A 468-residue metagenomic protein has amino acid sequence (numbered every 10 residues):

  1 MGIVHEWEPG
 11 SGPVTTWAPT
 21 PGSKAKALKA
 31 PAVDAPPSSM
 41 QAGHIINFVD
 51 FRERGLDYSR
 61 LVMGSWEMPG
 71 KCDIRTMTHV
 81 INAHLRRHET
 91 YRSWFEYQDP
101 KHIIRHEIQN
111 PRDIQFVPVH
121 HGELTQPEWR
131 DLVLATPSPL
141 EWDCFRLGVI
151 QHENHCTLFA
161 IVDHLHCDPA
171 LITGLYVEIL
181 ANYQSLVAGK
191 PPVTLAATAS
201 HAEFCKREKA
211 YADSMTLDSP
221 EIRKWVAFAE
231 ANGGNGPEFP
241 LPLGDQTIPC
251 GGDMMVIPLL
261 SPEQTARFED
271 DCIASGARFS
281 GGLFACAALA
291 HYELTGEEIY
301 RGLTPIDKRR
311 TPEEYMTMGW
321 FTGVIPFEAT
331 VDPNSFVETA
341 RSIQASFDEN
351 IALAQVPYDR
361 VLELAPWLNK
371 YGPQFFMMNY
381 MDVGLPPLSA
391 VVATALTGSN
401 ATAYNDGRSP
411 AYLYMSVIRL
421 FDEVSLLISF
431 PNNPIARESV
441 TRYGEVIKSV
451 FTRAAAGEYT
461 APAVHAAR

Functional and structural regions predicted by a protein language model:
M1-E53, H79-V117, G122, A197-D253: Short amphipathic alpha-helices and their capping loops
M1-R60, H291-D359, Y371-T397, T402-G457 (+1 more regions): Acyl-thioester-dependent acyl-group transfer interface
G2-P9, V119-Q126, L132-L134, P139-A202 (+1 more regions): Active-site-proximal acidic secondary-structure segment that organizes catalysis
P21-P37, A42, L56-T76, L140-A160 (+4 more regions): Gly/Ser/Thr-rich phosphate-binding loops and adjoining beta-strand/alpha-helix segments that form adenosine-phosphate
I74-L85, L134, Y176, L180 (+8 more regions): Short amphipathic alpha-helical segments
F95-D99, V149-E153, V331, V417-F421: Short, low-complexity Ser/Thr-rich regulatory SLiMs
A197-H201, T460-R468: Short, highly charged C-terminal tails/helix-capping segments
